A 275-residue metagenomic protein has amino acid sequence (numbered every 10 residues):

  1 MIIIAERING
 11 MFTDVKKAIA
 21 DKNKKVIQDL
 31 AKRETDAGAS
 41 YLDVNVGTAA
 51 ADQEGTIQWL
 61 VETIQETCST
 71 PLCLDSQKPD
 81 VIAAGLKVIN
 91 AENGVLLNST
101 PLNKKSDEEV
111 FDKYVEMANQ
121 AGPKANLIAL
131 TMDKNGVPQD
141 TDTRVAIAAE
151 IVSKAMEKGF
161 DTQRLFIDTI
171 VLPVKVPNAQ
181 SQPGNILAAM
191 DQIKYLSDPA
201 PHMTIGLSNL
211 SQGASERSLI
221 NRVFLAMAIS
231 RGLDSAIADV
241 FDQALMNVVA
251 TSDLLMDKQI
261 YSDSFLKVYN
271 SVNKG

Functional and structural regions predicted by a protein language model:
I2-E6, S40-V44, T70-D75, N93-S99 (+4 more regions): Hydrophobic faces of well-ordered beta-strands that scaffold small-molecule active sites in alpha/beta enzyme cores
I3-D29, Q53, N98-S106, G136-D142 (+1 more regions): Active-site mouth loops of central-metabolism enzymes
R7-K16, T35-N45, I128-N135: Gly-rich Lys/Arg/Thr-decorated short loops/hinges at beta-loop-alpha junctions or inter-strand turns that position
K25-R33, A37, A146-E150: A non-catalytic, amphipathic alpha-helix used as a structural packing/dimerization or gating element in enzyme scaffolds
K25-V26, I57-K104, E108: Active-site cofactor/substrate anionic-group-binding motifs, chiefly glycine- and Lys/Arg-rich phosphate-binding loops
T35-T70, V171-A179, P183: Glycine-rich, proline-tolerant flexible connector loops at the mouths of alpha/beta enzymes
Q53-V61, I82-I89, Y114-M117, D142-R144 (+1 more regions): Distinct, well-ordered alpha-helical segments
S106-E109, K113, N119-N273: Catalytic alpha/beta core domains of metabolic enzymes, predominantly
